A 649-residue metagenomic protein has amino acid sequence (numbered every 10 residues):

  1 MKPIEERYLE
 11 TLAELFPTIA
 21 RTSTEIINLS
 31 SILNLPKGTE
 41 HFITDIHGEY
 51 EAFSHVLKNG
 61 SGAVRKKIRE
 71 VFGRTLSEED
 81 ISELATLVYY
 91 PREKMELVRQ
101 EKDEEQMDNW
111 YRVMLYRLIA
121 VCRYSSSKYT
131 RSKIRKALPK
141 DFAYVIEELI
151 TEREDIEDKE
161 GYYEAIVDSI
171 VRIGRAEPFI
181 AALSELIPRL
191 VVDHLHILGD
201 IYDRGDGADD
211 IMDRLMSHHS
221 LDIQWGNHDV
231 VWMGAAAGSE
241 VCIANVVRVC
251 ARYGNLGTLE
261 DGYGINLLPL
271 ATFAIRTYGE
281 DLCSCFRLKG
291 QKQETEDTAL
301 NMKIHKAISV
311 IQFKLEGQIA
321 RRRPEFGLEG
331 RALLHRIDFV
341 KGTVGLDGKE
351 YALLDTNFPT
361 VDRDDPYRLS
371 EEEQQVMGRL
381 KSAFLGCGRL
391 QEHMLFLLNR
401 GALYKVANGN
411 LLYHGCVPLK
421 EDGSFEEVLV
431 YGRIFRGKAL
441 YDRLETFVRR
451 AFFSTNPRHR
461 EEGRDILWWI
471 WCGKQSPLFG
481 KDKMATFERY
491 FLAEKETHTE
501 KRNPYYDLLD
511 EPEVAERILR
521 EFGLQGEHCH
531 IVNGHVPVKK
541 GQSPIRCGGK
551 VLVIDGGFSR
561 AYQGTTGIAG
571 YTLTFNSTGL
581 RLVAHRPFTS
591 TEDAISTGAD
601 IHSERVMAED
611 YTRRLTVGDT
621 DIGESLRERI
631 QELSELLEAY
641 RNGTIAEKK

Functional and structural regions predicted by a protein language model:
M1-K649: Feature recognizes metal-dependent phosphohydrolase scaffolds
